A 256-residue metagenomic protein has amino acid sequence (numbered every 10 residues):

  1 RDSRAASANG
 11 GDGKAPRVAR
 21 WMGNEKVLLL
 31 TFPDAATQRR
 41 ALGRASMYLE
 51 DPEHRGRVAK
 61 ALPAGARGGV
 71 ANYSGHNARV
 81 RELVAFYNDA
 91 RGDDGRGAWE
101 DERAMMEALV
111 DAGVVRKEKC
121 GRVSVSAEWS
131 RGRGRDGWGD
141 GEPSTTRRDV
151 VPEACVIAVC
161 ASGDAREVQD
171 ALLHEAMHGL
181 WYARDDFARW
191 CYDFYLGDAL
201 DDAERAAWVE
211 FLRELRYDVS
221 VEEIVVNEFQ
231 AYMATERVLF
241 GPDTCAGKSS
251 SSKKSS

Functional and structural regions predicted by a protein language model:
R1-A5, G10-P33, R131-A158, L196-S256: Metalloprotease/metallohydrolase-associated module, dominated by Zn2+-dependent proteases
R1-E100, A104: N-terminal low-structure segments adjacent to metalloprotease catalytic domains across cellular compartments
P16, T37-R40, L180, A188-W190 (+1 more regions): Short catalytic/ligand-binding loop motif for oxyanion handling, primarily in non-cytosolic enzymes, centered on
D34, C160-G163, M177, D185 (+1 more regions): Short, flexible loop/turn elements at secondary-structure junctions
G92-D149: Long, low-complexity, polar/charged, intrinsically disordered or flexibly structured peripheral segments
C155-L172: Short pre-active-site segment immediately N-terminal to the catalytic Zn-binding motif
D170-A183: Active-site recognition of the HExxH zinc-binding catalytic motif
D185-G197: Short acidic alpha-helical/loop segments enriched in Asp/Glu that coordinate divalent cations
